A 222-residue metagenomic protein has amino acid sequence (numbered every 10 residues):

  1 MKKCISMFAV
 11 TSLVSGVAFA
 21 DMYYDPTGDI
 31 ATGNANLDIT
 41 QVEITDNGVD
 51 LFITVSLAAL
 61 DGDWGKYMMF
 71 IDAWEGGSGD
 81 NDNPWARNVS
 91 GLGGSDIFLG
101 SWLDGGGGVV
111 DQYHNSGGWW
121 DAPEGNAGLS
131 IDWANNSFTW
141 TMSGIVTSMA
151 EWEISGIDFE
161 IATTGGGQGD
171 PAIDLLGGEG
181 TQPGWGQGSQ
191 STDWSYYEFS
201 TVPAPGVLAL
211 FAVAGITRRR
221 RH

Functional and structural regions predicted by a protein language model:
M1-C4, R218-H222: Positively charged n-region of N-terminal signal peptides that target proteins for export
F8-S15: Bacterial N-terminal signal peptides
G16-A20: Sec/Tat signal peptide C-region and signal peptidase I cleavage site
D21-G107, G166-G169: Surface-exposed, glycine/proline- and aromatic-rich loop segments on solvent-exposed faces across compartments
F52-S56, F70, S137-S143, E160: Residues within well-ordered beta-strands of beta-sheet-rich folds
G76-S90, V146-T201: Acidic/polar low-complexity flexible segments
F98-V146: Structured beta-strand segments within beta-sheet-rich domains
V202-R219: A short, hydrophobic C-terminal helix/tail in secreted or cell-surface proteins
